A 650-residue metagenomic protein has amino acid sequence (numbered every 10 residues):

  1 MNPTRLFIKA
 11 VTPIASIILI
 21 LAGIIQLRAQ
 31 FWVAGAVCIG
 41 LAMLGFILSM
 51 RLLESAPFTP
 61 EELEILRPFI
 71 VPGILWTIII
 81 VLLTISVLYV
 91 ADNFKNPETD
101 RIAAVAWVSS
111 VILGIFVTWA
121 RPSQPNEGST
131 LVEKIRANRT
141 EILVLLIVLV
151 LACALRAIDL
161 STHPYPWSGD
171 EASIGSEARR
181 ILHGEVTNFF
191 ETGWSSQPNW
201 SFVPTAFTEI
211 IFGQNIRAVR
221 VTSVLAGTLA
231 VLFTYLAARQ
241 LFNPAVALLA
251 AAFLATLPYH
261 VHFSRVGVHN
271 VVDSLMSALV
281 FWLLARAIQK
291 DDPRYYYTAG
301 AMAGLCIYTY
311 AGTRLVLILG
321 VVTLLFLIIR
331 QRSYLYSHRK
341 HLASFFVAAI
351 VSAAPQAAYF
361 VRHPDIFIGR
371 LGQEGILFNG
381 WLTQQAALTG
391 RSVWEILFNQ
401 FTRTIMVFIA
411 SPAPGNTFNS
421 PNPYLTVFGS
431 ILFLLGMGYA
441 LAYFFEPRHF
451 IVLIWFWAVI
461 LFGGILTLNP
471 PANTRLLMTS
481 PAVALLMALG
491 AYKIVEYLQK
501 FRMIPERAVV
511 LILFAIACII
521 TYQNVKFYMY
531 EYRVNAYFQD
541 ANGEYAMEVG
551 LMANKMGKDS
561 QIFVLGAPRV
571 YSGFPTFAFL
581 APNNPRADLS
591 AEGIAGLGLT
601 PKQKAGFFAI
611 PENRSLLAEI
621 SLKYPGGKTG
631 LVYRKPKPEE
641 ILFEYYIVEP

Functional and structural regions predicted by a protein language model:
M1-I142, T298, L319-F326, H338 (+5 more regions): Membrane-embedded, hydrophobic transmembrane alpha-helices
R67, V117-A120, V280-Y296, C306: Membrane-interface transmembrane helices that cradle and orient dolichyl/undecaprenyl
H163, N422-P423, G429, E506-E592 (+1 more regions): Membrane-proximal, lumen/periplasm-facing interface regions of secretory-pathway glyco- and lipid-modifying enzymes
H163, S173-F189, S195, N199 (+10 more regions): Transmembrane-lumen/periplasm boundary regions of multi-pass, lipid-linked membrane glycan transferases
V221-F242, L279, L435-G438, L489: Transmembrane-helix motifs of polytopic, lipid-linked glycan transferases
T234-T256, E446-I454, L513: Transmembrane-helix signature of polytopic, membrane-embedded enzymes that assemble or transfer cell-envelope glycans
F263-S264, L315, V427-L432, H449-L498: Hydrophobic/aromatic-rich transmembrane helices and adjacent perimembrane loops
R265-V272: Short acidic/glycine- and proline-prone juxtamembrane loop motifs at membrane-interface regions of multi-pass membrane
